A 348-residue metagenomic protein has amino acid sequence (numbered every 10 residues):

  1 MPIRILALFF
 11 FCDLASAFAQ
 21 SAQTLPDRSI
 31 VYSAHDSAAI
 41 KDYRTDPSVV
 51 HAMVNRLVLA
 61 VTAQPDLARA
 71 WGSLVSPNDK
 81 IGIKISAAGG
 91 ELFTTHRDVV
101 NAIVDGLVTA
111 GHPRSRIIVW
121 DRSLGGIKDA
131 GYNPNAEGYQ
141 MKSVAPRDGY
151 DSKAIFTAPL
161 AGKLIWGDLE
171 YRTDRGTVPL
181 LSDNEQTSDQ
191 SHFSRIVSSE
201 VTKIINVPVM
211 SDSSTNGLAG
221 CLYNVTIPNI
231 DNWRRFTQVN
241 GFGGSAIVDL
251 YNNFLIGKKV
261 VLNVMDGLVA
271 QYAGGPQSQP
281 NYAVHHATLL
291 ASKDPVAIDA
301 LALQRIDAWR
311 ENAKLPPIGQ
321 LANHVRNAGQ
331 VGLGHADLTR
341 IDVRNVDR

Functional and structural regions predicted by a protein language model:
R4-S16: Bacterial N-terminal signal peptides
A19: Extended substrate/cofactor- or partner-recognition/assembly subdomains adjacent to catalytic sites in enzymes
A22-P77, G90, T94-N101, V108-R348: Extended, low-polarity segments enriched in aliphatic/aromatic residues
